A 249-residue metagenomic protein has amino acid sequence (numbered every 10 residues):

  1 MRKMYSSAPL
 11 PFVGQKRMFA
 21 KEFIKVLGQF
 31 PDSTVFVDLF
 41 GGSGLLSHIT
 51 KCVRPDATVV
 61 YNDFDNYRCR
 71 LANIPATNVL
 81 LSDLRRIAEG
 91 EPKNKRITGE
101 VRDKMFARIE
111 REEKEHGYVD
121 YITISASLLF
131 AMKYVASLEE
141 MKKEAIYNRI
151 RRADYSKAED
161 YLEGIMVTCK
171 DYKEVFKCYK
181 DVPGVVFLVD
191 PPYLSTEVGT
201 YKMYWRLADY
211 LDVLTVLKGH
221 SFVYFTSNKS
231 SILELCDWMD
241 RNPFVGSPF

Functional and structural regions predicted by a protein language model:
M1-V35, L45: S-adenosyl-L-methionine
V37-T50, Y61-D65, A126-A131, D181-V198: Conserved proline-anchored active-site loop of SAM-dependent methyltransferases that bridges a beta-strand
L46-C52, R70-N73, Y179, T196-K202 (+1 more regions): A short acidic (Asp/Glu
C52-T58: Conserved S-adenosyl-L-methionine
T58-L162: Class I S-adenosyl-L-methionine-dependent methyltransferase module
T58-V60, V185-F187, G219-T226: Hydrophobic beta-strand segments of well-ordered beta-sheets in folded domains
G164, T168-Y210: Active-site segment flanking the S-adenosylmethionine/decSAM binding pocket in AdoMet-dependent transferases
L207-F249: Long, positively charged, glycine-interspersed low-complexity recognition regions
